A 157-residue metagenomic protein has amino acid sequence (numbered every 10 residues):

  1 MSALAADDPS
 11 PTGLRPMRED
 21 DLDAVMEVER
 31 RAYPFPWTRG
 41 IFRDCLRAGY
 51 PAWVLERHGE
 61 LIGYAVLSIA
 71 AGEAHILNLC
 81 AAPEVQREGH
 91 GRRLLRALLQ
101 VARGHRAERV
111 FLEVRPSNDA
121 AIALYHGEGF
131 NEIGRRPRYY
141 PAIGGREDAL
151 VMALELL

Functional and structural regions predicted by a protein language model:
S2-P9, G13-E88, R92-H105, R138 (+1 more regions): Acetyl-CoA-dependent GNAT
A81, R115-P116: Short amphipathic helical patch at the helix-1/turn junction of helix-turn-helix
V85-Q86, H90, N118, L124-E128 (+1 more regions): ABC family nucleotide-binding domain
L95, N118-A121, R138-I143: Short glycine/proline-centered loop/turn elements that form peptide/ligand docking sites
F111-E113, H126, N131-V151: Conserved catalytic-core motifs of GNAT/GCN5-like acyltransferases
